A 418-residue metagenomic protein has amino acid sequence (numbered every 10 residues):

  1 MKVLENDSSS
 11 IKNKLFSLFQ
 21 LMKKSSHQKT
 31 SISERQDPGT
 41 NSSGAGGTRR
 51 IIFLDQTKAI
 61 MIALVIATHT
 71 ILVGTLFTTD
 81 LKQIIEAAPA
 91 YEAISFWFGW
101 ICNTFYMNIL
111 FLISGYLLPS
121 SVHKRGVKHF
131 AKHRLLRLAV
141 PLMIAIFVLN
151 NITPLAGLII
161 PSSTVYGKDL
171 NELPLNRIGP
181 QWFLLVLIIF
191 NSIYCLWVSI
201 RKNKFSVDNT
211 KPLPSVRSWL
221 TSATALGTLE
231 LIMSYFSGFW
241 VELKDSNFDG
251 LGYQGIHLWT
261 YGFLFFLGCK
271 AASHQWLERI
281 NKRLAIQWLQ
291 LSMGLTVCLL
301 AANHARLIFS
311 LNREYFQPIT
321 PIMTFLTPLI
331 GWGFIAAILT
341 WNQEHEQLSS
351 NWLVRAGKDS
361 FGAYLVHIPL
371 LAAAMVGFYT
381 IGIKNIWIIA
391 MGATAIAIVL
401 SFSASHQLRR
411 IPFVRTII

Functional and structural regions predicted by a protein language model:
K2-S25, K29-I418: Alpha-helical transmembrane segments and their immediate juxtamembrane cytosolic regions
